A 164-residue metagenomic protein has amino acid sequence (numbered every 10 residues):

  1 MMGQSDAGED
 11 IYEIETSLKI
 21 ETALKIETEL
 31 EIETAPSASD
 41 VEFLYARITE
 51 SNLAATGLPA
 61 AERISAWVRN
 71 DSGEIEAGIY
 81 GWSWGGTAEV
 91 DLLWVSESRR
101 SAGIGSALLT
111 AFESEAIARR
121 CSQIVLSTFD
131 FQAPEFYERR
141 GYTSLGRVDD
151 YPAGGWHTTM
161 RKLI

Functional and structural regions predicted by a protein language model:
G3, G8, Y12, T16 (+5 more regions): Acetyl-CoA-dependent GNAT
L44, Y137, Y142: Conserved active-site tyrosine of GNAT-family acetyltransferases
D91, R99-R100, Q123, F136: Acidic/histidine-enriched, beta-strand-rich ligand/metal-binding domains
S101-S114, R139: Conserved acetyl-CoA-binding loop-helix of GNAT-fold acetyltransferases
L108, Q132-A133: Conserved short alpha-helix immediately C-terminal to the canonical SAM/SAH-binding motif I of Rossmann-like
A116-D130: Conserved GNAT acetyl-CoA-binding A-motif
V125-S127, T143-T159: Conserved catalytic-core motifs of GNAT/GCN5-like acyltransferases
